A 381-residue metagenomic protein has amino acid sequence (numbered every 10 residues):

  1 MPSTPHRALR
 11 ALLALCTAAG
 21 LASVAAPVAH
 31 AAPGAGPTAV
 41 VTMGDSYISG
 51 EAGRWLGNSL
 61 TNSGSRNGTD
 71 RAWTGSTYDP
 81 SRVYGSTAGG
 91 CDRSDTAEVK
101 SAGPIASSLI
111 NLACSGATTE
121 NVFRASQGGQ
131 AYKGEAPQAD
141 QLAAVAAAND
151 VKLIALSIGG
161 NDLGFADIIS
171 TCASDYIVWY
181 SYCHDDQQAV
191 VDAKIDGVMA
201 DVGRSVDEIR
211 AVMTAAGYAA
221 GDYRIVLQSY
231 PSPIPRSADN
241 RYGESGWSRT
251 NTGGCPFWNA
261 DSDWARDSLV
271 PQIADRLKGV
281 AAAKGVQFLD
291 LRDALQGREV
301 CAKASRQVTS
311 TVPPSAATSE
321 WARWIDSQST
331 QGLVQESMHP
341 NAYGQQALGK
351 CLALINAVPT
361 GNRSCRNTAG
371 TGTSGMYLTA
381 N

Functional and structural regions predicted by a protein language model:
M1-A32: Secretory targeting and sorting signals
G34, G50-L56, N121-R124, F165-S170 (+2 more regions): Short, solvent-exposed loop/turn and secondary-structure capping segments
T38-W55, L60-T61, R66, D70 (+2 more regions): Catalytic nucleophile-elbow at a beta strand-turn-alpha helix junction centered on a G-D-S/GDSL motif, marking
S46-G50, C114-E120, G160-F165, P231-P235 (+2 more regions): Solvent-exposed loop/turn segments at secondary-structure junctions within structured extracellular/periplasmic domains
S63-G197: Conserved SGNH/GDSL esterase-like catalytic core that processes O-acyl groups on lipids and polysaccharides
E98-L109, V198-I225, R266-L291: A structural motif corresponding to the C-terminal end of an alpha-helix and its immediate exit/capping segment
S232-H339: Mobile gating loops/cap/lid regions near enzyme active sites that modulate substrate access
A317-S374: Histidine-centered active-site loop/cap adjacent to the catalytic His in serine esterases/O-acetyl transfer systems
